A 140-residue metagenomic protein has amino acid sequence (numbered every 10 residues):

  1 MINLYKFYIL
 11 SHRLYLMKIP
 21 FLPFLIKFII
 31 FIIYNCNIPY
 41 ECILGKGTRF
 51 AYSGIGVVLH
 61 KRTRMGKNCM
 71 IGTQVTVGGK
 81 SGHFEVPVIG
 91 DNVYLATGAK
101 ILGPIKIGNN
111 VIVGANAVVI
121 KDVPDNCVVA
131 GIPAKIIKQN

Functional and structural regions predicted by a protein language model:
M1-C36, A134, N140: Terminal amphipathic alpha-helical/low-complexity segments used for targeting or macromolecular assembly
M1-I2, I19, Q74, G79-V86 (+1 more regions): Generic structural signal for short, solvent-exposed loop/turn connectors between secondary structure elements
S11, Y52-S53: Short, flexible active-site loops
Y40, G45-K46, A51-Y52, H60-K61 (+12 more regions): Left-handed beta-helix
I120-K121, I137-Q139: Conserved acidic donor-binding loop of glycosyltransferase catalytic domains
